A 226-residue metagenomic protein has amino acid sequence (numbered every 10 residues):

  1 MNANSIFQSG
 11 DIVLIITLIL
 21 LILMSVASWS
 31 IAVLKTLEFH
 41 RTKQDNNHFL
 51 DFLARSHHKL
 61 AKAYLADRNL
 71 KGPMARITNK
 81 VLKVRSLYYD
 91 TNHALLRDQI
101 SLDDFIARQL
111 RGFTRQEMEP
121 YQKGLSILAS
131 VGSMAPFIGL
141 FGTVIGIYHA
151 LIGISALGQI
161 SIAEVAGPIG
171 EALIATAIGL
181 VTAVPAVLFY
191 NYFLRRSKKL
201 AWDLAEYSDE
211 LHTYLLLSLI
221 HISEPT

Functional and structural regions predicted by a protein language model:
M1-D51: Hydrophobic membrane-targeting segments
D11, W29, K62-A63, P136 (+1 more regions): Generic structural signal for small/hydrophobic residues in well-ordered secondary structure, especially within
L18-S28, I77, S133, T143-G146: Hydrophobic alpha-helical transmembrane segments of multi-pass integral membrane proteins
S30-H40, V181-R196: Alpha-helical transmembrane segments of multi-pass membrane proteins
Q44-I138, H149-S161, L188-S223: Predominantly long cytosolic amphipathic alpha-helical stalk/bundle segments
S133, L140-I147, T176, L180-L188: Hydrophobic positions within alpha-helical transmembrane segments of bacterial inner-membrane proteins
G158-A172: Hydrophobic alpha-helical transmembrane segments and adjacent short intramembrane/lumenal linkers of inner/organellar
